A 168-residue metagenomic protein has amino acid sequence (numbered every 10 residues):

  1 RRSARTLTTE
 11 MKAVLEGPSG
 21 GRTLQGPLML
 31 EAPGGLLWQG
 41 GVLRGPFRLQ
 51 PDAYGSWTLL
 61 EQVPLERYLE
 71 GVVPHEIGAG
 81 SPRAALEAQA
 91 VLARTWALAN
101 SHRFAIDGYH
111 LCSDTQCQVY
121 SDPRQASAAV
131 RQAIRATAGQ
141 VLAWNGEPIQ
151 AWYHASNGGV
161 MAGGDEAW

Functional and structural regions predicted by a protein language model:
R1-W168: Conserved, single-site charged/polar hotspot
